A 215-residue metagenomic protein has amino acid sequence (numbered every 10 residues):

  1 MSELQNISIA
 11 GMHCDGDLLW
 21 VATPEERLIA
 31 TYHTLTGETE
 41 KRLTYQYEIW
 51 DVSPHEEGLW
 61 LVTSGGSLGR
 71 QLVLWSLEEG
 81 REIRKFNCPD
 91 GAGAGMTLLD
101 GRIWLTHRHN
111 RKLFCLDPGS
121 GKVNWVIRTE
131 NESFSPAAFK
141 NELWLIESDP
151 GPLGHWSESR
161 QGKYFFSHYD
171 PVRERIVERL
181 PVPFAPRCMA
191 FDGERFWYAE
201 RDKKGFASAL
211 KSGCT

Functional and structural regions predicted by a protein language model:
M1-E3, E38-L43, R81-N87, K122-I127 (+1 more regions): A short beta-strand motif characteristic of beta-propeller blades
N6-H13, Y47-E56, D90-L99, N131-K140 (+1 more regions): Repeated scaffold domains used in trafficking and secretory/extracellular systems, primarily beta-propellers
V21-E26, L61-L68, L105-N110, L145-R160 (+1 more regions): Conserved beta-strand positions in repeat-built beta-propeller and related beta-rich domains
L28-A30, L68-V73, K112-F114, L153-S167 (+1 more regions): Structural motif
H33-G37, S76-G80, D117-G121, D170-R173 (+1 more regions): Short loop/turn segments that connect beta-strands within beta-propeller blades
R84-L99, I103-K140: Eukaryotic tandem repeat interaction scaffolds
R187-T215: Blade-level signature of beta-propeller repeat domains, shared across WD40, Kelch, NHL, RCC1 and BNR/Asp-box propellers
